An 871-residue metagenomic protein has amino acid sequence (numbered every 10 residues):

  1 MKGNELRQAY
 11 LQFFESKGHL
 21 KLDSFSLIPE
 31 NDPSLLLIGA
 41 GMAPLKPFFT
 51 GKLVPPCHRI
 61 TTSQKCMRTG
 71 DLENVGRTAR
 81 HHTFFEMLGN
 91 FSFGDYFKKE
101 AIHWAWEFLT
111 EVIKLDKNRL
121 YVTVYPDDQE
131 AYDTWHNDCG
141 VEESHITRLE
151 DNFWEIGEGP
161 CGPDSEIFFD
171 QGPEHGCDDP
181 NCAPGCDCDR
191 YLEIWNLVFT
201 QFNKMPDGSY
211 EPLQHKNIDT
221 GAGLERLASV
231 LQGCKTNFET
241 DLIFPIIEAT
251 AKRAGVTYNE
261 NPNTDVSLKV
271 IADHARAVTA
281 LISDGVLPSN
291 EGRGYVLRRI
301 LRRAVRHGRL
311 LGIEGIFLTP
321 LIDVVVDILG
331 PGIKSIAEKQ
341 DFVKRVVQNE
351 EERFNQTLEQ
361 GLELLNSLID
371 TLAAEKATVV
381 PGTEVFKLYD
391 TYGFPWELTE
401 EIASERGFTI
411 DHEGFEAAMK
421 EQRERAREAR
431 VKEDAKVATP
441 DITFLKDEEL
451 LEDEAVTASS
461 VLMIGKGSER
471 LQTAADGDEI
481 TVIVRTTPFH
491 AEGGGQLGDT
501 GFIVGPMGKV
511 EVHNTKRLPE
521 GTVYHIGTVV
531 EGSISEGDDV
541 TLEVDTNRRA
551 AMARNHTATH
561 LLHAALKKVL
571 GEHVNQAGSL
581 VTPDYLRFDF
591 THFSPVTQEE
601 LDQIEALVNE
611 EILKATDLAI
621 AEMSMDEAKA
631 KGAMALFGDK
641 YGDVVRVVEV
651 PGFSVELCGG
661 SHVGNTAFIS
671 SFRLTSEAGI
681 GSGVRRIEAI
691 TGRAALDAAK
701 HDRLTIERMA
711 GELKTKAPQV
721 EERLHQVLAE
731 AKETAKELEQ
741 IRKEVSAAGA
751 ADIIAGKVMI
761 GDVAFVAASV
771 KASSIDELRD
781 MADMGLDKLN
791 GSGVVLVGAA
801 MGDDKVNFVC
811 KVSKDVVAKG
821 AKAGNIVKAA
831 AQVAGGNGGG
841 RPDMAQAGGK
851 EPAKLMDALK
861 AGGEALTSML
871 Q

Functional and structural regions predicted by a protein language model:
M1-Q871: A glycine- and charged-residue-rich anion-binding loop/surface
